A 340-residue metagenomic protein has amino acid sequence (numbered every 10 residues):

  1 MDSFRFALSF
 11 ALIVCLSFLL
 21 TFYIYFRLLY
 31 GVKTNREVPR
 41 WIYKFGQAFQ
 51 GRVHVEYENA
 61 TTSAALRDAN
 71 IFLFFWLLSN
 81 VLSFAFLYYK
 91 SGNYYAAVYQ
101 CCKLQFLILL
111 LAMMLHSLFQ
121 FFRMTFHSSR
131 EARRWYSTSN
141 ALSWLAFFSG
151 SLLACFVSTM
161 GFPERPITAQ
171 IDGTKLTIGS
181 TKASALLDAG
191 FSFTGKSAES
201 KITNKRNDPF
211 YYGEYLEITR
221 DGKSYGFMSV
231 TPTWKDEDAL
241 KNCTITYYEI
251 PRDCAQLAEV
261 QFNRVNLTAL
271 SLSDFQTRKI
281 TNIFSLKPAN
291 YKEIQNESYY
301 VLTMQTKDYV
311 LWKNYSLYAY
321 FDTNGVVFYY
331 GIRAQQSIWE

Functional and structural regions predicted by a protein language model:
D2-M114, Q120-F126, E131-N296, T323-E340: Short helix/turn-capping signatures at newly exposed starts of structured segments
I294-V310: Extracytosolic low-complexity repeat regions of secreted or lipid-anchored proteins
Y309-Y329: Short, exposed beta-strand-loop hairpins at the edges of beta-sheets in extracellular/periplasmic proteins
